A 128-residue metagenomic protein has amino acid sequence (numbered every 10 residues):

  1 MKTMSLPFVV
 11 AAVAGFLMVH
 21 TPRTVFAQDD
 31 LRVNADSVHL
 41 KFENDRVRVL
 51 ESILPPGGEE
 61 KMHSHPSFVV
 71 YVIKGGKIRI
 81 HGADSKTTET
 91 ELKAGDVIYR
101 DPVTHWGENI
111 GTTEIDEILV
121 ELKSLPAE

Functional and structural regions predicted by a protein language model:
M1-L6: Positively charged n-region of N-terminal signal peptides that target proteins for export
G15-T24: C-terminal segment of classical bacterial N-terminal signal peptides
N34-E59, S67-V70, V120: A short glycine-rich, His/Asp/Glu-containing loop-to-beta-strand
E43, D84-P102: Short acidic-glycine-tyrosine-enriched beta hairpin
G57-E60, D96-E108: Histidine-centered metal-chelating micro-motifs
H65-D84: Glycine- and acidic-residue-biased ligand/ion/polar-headgroup-sensing regions
P102-L125: Ligand-binding loop in jelly-roll beta-barrel domains
